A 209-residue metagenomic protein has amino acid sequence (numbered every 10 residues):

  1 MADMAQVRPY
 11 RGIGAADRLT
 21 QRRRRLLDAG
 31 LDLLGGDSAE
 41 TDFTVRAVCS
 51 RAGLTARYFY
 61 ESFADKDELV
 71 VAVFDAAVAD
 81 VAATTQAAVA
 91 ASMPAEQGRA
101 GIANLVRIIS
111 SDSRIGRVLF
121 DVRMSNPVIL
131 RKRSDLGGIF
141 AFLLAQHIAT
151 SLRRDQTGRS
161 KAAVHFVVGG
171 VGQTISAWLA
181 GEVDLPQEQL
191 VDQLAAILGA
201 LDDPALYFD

Functional and structural regions predicted by a protein language model:
M1-Q21, L152-D155, L206-D209: N-terminal intrinsically disordered/low-complexity leader segments
M1-V7, Q146, A177-D209: C-terminal peripheral helix-coil segments that are non-catalytic and often amphipathic
R18-G30, V48, V73-A77, V81: Generic hydrophobic, amphipathic alpha-helix propensity
L33-E68, A72: Helix-turn-helix
A56, E61, V78, A82 (+1 more regions): Membrane-embedded alpha-helical bundles of multi-pass transporters/translocases, especially carrier/permease families
A72, Q86-R114: Hydrophobic alpha-helical connector segments
D121-N126: Short helix-capping/turn signature of helix-turn-helix
P127-L152, G158-G172: Amphipathic alpha-helical packing segments from all-alpha helical-bundle domains
